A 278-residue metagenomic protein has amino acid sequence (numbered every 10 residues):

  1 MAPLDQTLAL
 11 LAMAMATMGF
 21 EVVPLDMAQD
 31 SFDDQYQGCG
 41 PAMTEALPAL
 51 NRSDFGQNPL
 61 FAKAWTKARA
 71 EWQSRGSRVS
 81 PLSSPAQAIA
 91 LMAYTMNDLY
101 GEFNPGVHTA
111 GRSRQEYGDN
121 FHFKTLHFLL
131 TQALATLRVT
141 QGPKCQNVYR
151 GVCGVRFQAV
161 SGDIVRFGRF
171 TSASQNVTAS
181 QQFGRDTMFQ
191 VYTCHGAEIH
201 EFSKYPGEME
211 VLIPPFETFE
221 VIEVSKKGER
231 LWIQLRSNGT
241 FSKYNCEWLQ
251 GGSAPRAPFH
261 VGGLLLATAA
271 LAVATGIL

Functional and structural regions predicted by a protein language model:
M1, L130, I233-L235: Hydrophobic beta-strand residues in large extracellular and virion-surface proteins
M1-T7, P258-V261: Bacterial N-terminal signal peptides that target proteins for export
A2-L4, L11-P41, A270-L278: N-terminal signal peptide
Q37, P41, E45-T193, A197: Internal glycine-rich, Lys/Arg-flanked active-site/core loops of soluble domains
G111-S113, S242-L249: Short peripheral tails and domain-boundary helices/loops at the edges of structured domains
S161-F241: ADP-ribosyltransferase catalytic core
Q234-N238, G263, V273-I277: A C-terminal-region feature
C246-L264: C-terminal GPI-anchoring signal of eukaryotic secretory precursors
